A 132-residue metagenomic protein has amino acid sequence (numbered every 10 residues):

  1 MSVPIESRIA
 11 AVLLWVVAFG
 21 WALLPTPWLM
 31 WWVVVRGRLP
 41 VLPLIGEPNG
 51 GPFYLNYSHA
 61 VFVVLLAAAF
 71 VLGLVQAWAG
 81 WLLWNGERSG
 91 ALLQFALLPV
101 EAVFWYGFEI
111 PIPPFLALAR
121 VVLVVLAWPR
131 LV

Functional and structural regions predicted by a protein language model:
M1-V132: Topology signature of small-to-medium multi-pass alpha-helical membrane proteins
